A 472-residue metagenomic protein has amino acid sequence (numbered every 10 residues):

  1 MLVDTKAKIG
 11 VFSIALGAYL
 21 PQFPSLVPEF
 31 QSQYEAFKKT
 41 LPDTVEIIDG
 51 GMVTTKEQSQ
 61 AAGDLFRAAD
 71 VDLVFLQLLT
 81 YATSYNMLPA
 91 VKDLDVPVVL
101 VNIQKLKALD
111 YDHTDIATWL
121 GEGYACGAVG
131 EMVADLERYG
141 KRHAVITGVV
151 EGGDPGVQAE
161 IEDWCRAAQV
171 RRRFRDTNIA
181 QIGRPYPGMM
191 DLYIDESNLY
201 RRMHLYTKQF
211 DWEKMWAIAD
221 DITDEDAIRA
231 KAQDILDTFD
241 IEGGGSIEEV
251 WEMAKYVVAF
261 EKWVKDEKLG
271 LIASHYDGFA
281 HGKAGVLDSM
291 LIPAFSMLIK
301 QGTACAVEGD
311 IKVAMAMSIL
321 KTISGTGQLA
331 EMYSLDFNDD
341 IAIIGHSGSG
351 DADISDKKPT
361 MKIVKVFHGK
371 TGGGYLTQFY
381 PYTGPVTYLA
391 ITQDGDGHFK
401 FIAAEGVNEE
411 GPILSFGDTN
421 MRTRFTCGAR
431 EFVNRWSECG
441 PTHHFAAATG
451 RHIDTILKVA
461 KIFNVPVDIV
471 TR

Functional and structural regions predicted by a protein language model:
L2, A7-I9, K107-A232, L236-F239: Cap/lid and interdomain-hinge subdomains that line or gate substrate/regulatory clefts in soluble alpha/beta enzymes
Q31-T55, R142-G148, L205-D211: Short beta-strand elements in bilobed, periplasmic/extracellular small-molecule ligand-binding domains
S59-V71, L88-A90, V257-D266: Short, well-structured alpha-helical segments in soluble
V71-T80, V99-V101, L269-H275: Periplasmic-binding protein-like
P89-D115, L120-A128, P293-E308: Short, acidic/small-residue loops that bind anionic groups at enzyme active sites
K231-I323: Long, internal scaffold/assembly segments composed of regular secondary structure
S296-S415: C-terminal catalytic subdomain
K370-R472: Extended hydrophobic packing segments that form well-structured cores
